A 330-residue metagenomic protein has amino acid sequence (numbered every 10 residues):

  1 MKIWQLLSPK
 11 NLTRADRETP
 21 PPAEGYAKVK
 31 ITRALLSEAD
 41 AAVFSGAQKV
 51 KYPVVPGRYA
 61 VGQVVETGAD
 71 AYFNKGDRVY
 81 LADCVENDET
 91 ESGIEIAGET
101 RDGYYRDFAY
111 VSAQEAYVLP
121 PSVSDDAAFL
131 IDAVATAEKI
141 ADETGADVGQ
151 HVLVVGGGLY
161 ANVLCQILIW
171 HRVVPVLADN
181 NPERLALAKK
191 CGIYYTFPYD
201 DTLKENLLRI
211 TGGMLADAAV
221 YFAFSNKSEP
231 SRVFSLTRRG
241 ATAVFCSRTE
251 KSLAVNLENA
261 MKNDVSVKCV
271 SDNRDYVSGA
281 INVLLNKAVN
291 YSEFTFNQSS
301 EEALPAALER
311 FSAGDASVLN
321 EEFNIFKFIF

Functional and structural regions predicted by a protein language model:
P20-A34, A47-E86, P120-V123: Glycine-rich beta-strand-centered segment in the early N-terminal region that forms part of a ligand/cofactor-binding
A82-V155: NAD(P)H dinucleotide-binding glycine-rich loop of Rossmann-like/cofactor-binding domains, especially the beta1-alpha1
S124-D201: Mid-domain Rossmann-like dinucleotide-binding core that forms the NAD(H)/NADP(H) cofactor-binding site
N181, T249, N273: Residues in the short beta-alpha loop(s) of Rossmann-like NAD(P)-binding domains
Y194-S266, I329: Glycine-rich cofactor phosphate-binding loops and adjacent beta1-alpha1 units of small-molecule cofactor enzyme domains
S231-R232, R274-F330: C-terminal hydrophobic helical "lid"/dimerization subdomain of Rossmann-like NAD(P)H-dependent oxidoreductases
